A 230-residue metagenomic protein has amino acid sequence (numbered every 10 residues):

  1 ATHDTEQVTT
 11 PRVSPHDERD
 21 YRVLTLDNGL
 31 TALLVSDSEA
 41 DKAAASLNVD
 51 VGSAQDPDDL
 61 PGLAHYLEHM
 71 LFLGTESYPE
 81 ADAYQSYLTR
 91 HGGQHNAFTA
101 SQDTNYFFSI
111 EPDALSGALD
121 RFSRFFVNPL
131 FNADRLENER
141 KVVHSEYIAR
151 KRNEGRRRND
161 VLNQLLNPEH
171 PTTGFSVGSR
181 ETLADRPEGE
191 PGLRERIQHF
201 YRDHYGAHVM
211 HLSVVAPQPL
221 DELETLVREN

Functional and structural regions predicted by a protein language model:
H3-D4, V8-T9, V49, E76 (+2 more regions): Acidic/histidine-enriched segments that form metal/cofactor-coordinating and catalytic pocket/exosite environments
H3-S14, H211-S213: C-terminal regions of mature proteins
T9-S46: Mature N-terminal segment immediately following signal peptide/propeptide cleavage in secreted/periplasmic
T25-L26, S38-A40, A97-S101, G174 (+1 more regions): Short, flexible turn/loop "capping" segments at secondary-structure junctions
G29, S38-L88: Active/ligand-binding-proximal structured segments within catalytic/core domains that scaffold catalytic residues
T31-A32, V209-S213: Beta-sheet entry/capping signal
G52-P57, N132, L220-D221: Short beta-strands and strand-coil junctions in structured, solvent-facing domains, enriched
T173, H211-N230: An aromatic/glycine/proline-enriched structural segment found at the starts of mature extracellular/organellar domains
